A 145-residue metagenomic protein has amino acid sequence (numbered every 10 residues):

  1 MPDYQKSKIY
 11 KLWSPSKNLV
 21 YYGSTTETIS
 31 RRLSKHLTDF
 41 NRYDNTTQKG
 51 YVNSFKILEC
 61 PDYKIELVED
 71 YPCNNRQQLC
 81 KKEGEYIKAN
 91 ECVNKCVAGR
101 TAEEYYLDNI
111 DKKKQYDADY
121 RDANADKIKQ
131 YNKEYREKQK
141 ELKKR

Functional and structural regions predicted by a protein language model:
M1-K114, A118: Structure-specific nucleic-acid interaction/processing domains
D111, D122, D126: IQ-motif-like calmodulin-binding regions
D117-R121, N132-R136: Consensus positions within tandem repeat domains that build extended binding/scaffold surfaces
L142-R145: Short, intrinsically disordered, charge-balanced linker/junction segments flanking boundaries in proteins
